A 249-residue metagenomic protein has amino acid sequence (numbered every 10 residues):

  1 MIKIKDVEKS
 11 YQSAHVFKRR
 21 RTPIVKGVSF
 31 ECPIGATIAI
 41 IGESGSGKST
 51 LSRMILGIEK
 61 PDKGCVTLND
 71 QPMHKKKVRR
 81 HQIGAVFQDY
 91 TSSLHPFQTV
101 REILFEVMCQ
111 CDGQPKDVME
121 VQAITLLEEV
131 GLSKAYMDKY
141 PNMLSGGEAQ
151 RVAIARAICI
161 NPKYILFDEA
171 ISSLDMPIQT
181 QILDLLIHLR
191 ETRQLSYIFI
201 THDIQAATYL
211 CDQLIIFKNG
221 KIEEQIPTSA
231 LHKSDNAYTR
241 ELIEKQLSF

Functional and structural regions predicted by a protein language model:
V16-R19, Q71-G84, E102, Q110 (+1 more regions): ABC ATPase NBD coupling module
L56: Helix-to-loop junction immediately C-terminal to a conserved catalytic motif
V118-A135, E244: Conserved ABC ATPase "signature" region
L132, F217-N219, S229-F249: C-terminal boundary and immediately downstream tail of ABC-type ATPase nucleotide-binding domains
Y140-L144, E148: Conserved ABC ATPase signature
I154, L166: Hydrophobic anchor residue at the start of the ABC signature
A207-Y209: A short, surface-exposed alpha-helical micro-motif characterized by mixed small hydrophobic and charged/polar residues
